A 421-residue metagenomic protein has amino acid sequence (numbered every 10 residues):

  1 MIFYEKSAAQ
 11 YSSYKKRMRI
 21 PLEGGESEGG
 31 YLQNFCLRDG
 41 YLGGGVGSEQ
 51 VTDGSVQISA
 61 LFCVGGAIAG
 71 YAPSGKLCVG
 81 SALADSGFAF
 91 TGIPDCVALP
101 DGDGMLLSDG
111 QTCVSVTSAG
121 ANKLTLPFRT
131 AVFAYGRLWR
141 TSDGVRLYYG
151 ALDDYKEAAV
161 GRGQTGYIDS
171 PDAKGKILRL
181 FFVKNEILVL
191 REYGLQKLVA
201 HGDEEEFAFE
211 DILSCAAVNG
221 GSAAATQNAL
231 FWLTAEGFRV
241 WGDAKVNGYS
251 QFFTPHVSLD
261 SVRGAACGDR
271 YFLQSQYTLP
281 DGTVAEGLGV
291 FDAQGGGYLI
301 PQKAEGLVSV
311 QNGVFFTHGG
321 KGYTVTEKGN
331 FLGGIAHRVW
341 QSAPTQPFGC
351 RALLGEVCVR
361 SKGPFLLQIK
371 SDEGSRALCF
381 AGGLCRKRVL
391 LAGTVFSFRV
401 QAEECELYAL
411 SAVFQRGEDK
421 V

Functional and structural regions predicted by a protein language model:
M1-K76, S81, S86, F90-P100 (+4 more regions): Beta-sheet repeat architectures centered on beta-propellers
E5-S7, E23, A119, G163 (+1 more regions): Compositionally biased, intrinsically disordered low-complexity segments
E49-Q57, G87-G92, A121-R137, T141-A266: Beta-propeller and closely related beta-pinwheel folds
I68, M105-L107, I187, L230: Hydrophobic beta-strand segments that make up the repeating blades of beta-propeller and related beta-repeat
C78-G80, T112-V116, V145-G161, L198-A200 (+2 more regions): Short beta-strand segments and strand-loop junctions that repeat across beta-rich extracellular domains
V97-L124: Hydrophobic or amphipathic alpha-helical targeting/insertion segments
L106-L107, L138-R140, F231-W232, L273 (+1 more regions): Short hydrophobic-aromatic micro-motifs
